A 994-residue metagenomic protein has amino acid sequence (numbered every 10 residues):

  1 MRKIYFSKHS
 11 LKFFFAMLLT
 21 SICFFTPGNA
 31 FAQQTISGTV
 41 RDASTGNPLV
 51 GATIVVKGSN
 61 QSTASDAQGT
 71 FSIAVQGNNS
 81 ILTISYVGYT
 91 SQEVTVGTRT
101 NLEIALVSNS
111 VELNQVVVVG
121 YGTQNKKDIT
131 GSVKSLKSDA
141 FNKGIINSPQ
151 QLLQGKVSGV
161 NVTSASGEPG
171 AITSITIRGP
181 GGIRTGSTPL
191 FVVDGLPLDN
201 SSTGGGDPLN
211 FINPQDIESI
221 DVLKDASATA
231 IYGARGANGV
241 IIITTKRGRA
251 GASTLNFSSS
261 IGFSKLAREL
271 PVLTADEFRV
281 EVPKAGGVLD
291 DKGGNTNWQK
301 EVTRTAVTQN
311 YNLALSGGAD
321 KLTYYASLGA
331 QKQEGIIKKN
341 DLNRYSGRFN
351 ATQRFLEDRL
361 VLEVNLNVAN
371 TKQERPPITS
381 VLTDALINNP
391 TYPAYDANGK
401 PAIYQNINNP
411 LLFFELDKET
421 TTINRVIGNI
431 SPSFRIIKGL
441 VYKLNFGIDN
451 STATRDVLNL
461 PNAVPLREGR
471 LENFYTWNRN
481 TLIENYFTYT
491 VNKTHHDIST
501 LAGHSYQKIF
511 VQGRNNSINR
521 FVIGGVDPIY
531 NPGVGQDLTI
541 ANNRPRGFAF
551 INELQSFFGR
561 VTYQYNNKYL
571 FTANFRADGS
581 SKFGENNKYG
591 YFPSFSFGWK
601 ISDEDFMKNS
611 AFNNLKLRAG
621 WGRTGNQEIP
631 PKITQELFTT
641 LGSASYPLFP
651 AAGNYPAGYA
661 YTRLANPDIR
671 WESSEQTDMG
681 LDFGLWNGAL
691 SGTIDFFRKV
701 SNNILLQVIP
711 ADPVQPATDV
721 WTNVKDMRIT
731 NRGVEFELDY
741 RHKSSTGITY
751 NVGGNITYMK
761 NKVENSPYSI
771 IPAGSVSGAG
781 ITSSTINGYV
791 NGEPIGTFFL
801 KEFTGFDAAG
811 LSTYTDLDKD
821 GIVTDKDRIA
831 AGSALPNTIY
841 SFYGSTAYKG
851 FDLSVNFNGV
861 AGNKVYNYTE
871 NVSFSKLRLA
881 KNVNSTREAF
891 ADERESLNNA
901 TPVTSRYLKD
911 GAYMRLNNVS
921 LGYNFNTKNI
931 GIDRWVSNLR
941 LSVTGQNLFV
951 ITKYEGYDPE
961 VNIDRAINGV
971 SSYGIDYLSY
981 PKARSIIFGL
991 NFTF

Functional and structural regions predicted by a protein language model:
M1-F349, R354-F355, L360-A369, I427 (+8 more regions): Short, small/polar-rich motifs associated with maturation and membrane association, primarily at protein termini
I145, T274-G294, L382-L412, V457-L471 (+8 more regions): Surface-exposed loop/turn segments flanking beta-strands in extracellular/periplasmic regions
P197, L266-R268, D290-W298, V302 (+9 more regions): Flexible loop and strand-edge segments within Gram-negative outer membrane beta-barrel domains
G248-S253, G318-K321, L356-L360, G439 (+7 more regions): Short loop/turn motifs that connect adjacent beta-strands in outer-membrane beta-barrel proteins
N256-D291, R514-R520, R741-A834, Q946-L948 (+1 more regions): Conserved small-residue
G287-L289, V302, T539, S580 (+3 more regions): Extracytoplasmic gating/loop element in the C-terminal half of outer-membrane beta-barrel translocons and assembly
R304-T323, G329-Q331, L411-V457, N473-N492 (+14 more regions): Outer-membrane beta-barrel transmembrane strands
D320, E334-S346, V361-V381, N424 (+5 more regions): Small-side-chain secondary-structure face that scaffolds active or pore-lining regions
